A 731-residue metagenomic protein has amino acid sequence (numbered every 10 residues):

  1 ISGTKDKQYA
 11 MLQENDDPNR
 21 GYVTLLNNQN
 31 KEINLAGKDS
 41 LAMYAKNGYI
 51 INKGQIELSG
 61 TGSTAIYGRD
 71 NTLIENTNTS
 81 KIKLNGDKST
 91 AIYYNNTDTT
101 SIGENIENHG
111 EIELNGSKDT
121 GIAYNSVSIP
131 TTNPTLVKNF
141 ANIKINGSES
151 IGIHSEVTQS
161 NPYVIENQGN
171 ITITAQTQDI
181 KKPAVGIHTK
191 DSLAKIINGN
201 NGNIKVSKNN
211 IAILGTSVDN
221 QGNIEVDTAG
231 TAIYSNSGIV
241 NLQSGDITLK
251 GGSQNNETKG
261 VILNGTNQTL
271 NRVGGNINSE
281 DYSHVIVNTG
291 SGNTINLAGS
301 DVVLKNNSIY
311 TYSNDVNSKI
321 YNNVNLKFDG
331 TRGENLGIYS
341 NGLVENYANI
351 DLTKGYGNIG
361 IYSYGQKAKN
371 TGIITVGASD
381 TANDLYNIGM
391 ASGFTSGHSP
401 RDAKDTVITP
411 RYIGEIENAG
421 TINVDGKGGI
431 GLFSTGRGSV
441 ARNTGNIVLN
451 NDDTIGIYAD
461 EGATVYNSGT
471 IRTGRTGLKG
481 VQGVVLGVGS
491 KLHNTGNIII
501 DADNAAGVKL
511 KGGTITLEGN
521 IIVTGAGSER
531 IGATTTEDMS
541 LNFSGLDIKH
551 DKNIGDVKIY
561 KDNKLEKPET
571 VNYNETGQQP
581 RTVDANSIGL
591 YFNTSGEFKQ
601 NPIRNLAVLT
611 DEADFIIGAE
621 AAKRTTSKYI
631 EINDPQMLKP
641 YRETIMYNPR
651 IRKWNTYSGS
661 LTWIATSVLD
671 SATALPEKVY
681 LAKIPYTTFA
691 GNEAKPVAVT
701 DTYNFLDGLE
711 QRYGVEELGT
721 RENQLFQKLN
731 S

Functional and structural regions predicted by a protein language model:
I1-S731: Long, low-complexity, polar and repeat-rich extracellular regions of very large Gram-negative surface proteins
